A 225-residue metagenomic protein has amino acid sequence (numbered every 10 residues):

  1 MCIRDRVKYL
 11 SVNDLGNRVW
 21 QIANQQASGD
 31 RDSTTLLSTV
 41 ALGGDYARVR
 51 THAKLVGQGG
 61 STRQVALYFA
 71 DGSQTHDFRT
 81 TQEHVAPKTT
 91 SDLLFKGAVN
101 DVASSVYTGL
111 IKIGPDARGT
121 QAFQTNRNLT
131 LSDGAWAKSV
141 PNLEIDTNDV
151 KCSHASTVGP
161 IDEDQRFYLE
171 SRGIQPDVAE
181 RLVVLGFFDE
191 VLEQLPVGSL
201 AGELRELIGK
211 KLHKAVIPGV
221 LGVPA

Functional and structural regions predicted by a protein language model:
R4-I174, F188, L195-L221, A225: Conserved beta-strand/loop scaffold segments within soluble protein domains that form the structured core and edges
